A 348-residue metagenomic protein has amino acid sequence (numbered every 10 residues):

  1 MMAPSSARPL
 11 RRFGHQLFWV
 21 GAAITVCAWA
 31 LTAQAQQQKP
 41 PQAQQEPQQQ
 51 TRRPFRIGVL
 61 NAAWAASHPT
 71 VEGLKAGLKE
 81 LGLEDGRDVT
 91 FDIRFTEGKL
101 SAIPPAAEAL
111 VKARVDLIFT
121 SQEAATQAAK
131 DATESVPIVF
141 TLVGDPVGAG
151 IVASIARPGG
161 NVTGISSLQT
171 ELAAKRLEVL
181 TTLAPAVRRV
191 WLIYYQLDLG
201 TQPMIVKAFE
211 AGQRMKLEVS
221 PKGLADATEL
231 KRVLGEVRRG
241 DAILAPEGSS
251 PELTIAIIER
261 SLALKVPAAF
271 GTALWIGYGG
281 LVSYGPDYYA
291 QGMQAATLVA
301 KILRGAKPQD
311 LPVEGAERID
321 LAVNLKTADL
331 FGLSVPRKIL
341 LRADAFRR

Functional and structural regions predicted by a protein language model:
M1-R348: Short hydrophobic alpha-helices and adjacent helix-cap/hinge residues
